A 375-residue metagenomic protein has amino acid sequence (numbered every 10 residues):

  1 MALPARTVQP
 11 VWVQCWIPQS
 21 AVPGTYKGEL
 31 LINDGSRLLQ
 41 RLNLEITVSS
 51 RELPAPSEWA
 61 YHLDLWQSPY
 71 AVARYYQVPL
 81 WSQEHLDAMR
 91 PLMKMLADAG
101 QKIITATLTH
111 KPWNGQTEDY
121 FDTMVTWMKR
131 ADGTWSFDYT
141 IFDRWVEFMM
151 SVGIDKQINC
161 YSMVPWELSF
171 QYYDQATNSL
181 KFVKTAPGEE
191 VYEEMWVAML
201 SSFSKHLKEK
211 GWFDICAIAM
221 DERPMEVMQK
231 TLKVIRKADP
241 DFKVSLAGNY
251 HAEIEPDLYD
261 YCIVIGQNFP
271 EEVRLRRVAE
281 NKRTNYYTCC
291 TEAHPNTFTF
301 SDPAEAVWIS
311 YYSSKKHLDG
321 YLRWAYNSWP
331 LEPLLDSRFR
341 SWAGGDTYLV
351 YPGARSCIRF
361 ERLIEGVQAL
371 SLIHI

Functional and structural regions predicted by a protein language model:
M1-V13, V22: Surface-exposed binding patches on compact interaction domains or structured appendages
C15-W16, Y26-D34, L42-A238, A247-E255 (+1 more regions): Aromatic-lined carbohydrate-binding surfaces of glycoside hydrolases
R37: Short acidic/polar inter-strand loop motif in beta-rich domains
M225-Y286, T297-F298, P303: Noncatalytic carbohydrate-binding groove/subsite architecture in carbohydrate-active enzymes
V264-D336: Catalytic-core region of carbohydrate-active enzymes that cleave or remodel glycosidic bonds
K316-A369: Flexible, acidic glycine-rich loops studded with aromatic residues
I373-I375: Conserved small/polar residues in nucleotide/adenosyl-binding loops
